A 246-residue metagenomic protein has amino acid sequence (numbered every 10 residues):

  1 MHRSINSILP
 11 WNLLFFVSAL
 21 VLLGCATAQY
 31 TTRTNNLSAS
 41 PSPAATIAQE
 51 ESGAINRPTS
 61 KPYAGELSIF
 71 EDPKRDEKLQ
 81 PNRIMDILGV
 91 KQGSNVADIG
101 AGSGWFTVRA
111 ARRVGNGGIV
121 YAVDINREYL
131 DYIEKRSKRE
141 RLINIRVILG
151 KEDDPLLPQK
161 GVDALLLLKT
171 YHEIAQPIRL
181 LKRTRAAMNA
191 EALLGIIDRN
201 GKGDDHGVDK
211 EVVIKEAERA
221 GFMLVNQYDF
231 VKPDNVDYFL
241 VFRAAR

Functional and structural regions predicted by a protein language model:
Y30-A97: Class I SAM-dependent transferase core
G104-V108: Glycine-rich SAM-binding Motif I of class I
A111-R112, I178-L193: A short glycine-rich, Lys/Arg-flanked "PGG" loop and its adjoining helix->strand segment in the class I
N126: Conserved SAM/SAH-binding beta-strand->alpha-helix loop
E140-D153: Conserved SAM-binding strand-loop segment of SAM-dependent methyltransferases
P155-L165: A short acidic, Gly/Pro-enriched loop at the edge of an enzyme's catalytic core that lines a small-molecule cofactor
D163-P177: A short SAM/SAH-binding and catalytic strip from SAM-dependent methyltransferases
L224, D229-R246: Core SAM-dependent methyltransferase catalytic element
